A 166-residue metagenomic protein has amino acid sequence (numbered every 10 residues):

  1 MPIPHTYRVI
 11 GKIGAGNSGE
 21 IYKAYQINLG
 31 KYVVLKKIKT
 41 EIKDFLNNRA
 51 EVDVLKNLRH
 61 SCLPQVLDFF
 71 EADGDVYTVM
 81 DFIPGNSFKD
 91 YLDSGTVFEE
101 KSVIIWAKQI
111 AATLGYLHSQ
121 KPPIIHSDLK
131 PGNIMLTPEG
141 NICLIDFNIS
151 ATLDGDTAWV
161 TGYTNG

Functional and structural regions predicted by a protein language model:
E20: Conserved N-lobe ATP-binding subsite of Hanks-type protein kinase domains, especially the beta3 VAIK lysine
Y25-Y32: Conserved N-lobe loop of protein kinases adjacent to the ATP-binding glycine-rich P-loop
K39-N57: AlphaC helix of the eukaryotic protein kinase fold
F69: Activation-segment/catalytic-loop signature of the eukaryotic protein kinase fold
D73-S87, Y91: Conserved short submotifs of the Hanks-type protein kinase catalytic core that shape the nucleotide-binding pocket
W106-A107: Activation segment signature within eukaryotic-like protein kinase domains
A112-I124: Protein kinase catalytic-loop region centered on the HRD/HxD motif
